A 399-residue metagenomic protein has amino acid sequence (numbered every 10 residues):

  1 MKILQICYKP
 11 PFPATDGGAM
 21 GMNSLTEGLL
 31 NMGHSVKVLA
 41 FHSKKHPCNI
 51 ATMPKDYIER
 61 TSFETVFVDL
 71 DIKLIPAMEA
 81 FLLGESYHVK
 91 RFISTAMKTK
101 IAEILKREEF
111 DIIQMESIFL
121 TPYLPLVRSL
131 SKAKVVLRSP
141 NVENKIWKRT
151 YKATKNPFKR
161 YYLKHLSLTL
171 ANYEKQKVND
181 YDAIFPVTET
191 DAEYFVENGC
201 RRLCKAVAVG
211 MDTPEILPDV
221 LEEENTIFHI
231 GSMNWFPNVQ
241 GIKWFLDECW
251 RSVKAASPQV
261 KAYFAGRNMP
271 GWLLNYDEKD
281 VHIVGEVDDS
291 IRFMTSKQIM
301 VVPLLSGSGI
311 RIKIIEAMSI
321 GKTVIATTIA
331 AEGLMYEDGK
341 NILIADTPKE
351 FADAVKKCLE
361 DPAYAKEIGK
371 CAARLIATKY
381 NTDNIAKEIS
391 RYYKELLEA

Functional and structural regions predicted by a protein language model:
M1-E64, E108, S252: N-terminal subdomain of nucleotide-sugar transferases
Y8, I75-K90, V135-N172, S232: Acceptor-binding helix/loop patch of EC 2.4 sugar-transfer enzymes, predominantly nucleotide-sugar-dependent
K134, K164-S167, A171-I216: Donor nucleotide-sugar binding/catalytic pocket of nucleotide-sugar-dependent glycosyltransferases
D182, T295-G309, I320-T323: Acidic donor-binding loop of glycosyltransferase active sites
A206-S296: Conserved catalytic-core segment of nucleotide-activated headgroup transferases in glycan assembly
K313-E316, T323-T327: Short hydrophobic beta-strand element within catalytic cores of glycosyltransferases and related nucleotide-activated
I342-K349, K357-A363: Conserved acidic donor-binding segment of nucleotide-sugar-dependent glycosyltransferases
Y364-K379, I385-R391: A short, well-ordered alpha-helix in the C-terminal region of glycosyltransferases
